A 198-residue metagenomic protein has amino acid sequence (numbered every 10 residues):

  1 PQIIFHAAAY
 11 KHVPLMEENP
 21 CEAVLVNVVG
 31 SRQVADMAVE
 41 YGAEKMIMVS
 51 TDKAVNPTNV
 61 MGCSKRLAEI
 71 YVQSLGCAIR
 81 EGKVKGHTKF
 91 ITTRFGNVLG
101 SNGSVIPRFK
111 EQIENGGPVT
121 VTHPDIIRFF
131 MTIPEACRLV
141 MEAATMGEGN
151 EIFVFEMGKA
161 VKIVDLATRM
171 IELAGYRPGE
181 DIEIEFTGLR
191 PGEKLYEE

Functional and structural regions predicted by a protein language model:
P1-I3, G192: Conserved Rossmann-fold cofactor-binding substructure of NAD(P)-dependent oxidoreductases
H6, Y10-I70, S74, R80: Conserved Rossmann-fold NAD(P)-dependent oxidoreductase catalytic core, especially the SDR/UDP-sugar
Y10, I70, S74-A78, Q112-G116 (+3 more regions): Conserved, well-folded catalytic cores of nucleic-acid-processing and energy-transducing macromolecular machines
Y10-K11, K53-V55, N97-G100, I126-R128 (+2 more regions): Conserved nucleotide-binding/hydrolysis micro-motifs of P-loop NTPases
M16, R108-M131, E135, L139-I163: A conserved pocket-lining segment of Rossmann-fold NAD(P)-dependent short-chain dehydrogenase/reductase
V60-S64, V98, T132-I133: The catalytic Tyr-centered alpha-helix of NAD(P)H-dependent dehydrogenases
Q73-S104, R108-V119, H123-I127, E151-I152 (+1 more regions): Conserved beta-loop-beta element that borders a ligand/cofactor-binding pocket
M146-E198: Mid/C-terminal beta-alpha module of Rossmann-like enzyme folds, strongest in SDR-family dehydrogenases/epimerases
